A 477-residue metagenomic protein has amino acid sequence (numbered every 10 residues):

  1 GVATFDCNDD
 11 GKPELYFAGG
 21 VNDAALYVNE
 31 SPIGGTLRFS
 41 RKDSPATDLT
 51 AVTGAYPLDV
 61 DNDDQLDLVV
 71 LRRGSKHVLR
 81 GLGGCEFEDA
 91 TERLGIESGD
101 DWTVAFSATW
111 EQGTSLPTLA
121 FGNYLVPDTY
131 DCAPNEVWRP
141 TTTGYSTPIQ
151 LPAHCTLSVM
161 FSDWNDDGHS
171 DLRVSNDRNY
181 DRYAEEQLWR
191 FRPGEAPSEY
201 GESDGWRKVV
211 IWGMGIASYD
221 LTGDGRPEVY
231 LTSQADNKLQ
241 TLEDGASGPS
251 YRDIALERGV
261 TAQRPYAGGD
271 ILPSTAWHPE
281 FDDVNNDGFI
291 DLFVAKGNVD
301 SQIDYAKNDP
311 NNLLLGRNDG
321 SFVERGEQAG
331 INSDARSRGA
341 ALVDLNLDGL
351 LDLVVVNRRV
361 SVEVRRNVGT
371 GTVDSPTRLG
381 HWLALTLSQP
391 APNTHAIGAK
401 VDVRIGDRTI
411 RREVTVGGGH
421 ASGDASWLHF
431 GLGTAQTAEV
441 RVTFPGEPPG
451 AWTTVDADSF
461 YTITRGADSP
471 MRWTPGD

Functional and structural regions predicted by a protein language model:
G1-C7, V28-N29, A51-N62, L66 (+7 more regions): Beta-propeller blade termini
D9-G19, N62-L71, T114-G122, D166-S175 (+3 more regions): Acidic/hydrophobic-patterned starts of short beta strands in beta-sheet-rich repeat architectures
V21-D23, R73-S75, G84, P134 (+5 more regions): Surface-exposed loop/turn positions within WD40 beta-propeller blades
N22-D23, S75, L125-D128, R178-D181 (+3 more regions): Short glycine/acidic-enriched loop and turn motifs that connect beta-strands
V28-T50, R80-D101, T118-G122, P127 (+7 more regions): Blade-edge motifs of beta-propeller repeat domains
L71, G99, Y130, P152-H154 (+15 more regions): Active-site-proximal structural scaffolding
T114, L119, P127, T141 (+3 more regions): Gly/Ser/Thr/Pro-enriched helix-cap/hinge segments flanking short amphipathic alpha-helices
P227, L231, K238, A276-S301 (+1 more regions): Loop/turn-rich, solvent-exposed surfaces of beta-rich toroidal or solenoidal domains
